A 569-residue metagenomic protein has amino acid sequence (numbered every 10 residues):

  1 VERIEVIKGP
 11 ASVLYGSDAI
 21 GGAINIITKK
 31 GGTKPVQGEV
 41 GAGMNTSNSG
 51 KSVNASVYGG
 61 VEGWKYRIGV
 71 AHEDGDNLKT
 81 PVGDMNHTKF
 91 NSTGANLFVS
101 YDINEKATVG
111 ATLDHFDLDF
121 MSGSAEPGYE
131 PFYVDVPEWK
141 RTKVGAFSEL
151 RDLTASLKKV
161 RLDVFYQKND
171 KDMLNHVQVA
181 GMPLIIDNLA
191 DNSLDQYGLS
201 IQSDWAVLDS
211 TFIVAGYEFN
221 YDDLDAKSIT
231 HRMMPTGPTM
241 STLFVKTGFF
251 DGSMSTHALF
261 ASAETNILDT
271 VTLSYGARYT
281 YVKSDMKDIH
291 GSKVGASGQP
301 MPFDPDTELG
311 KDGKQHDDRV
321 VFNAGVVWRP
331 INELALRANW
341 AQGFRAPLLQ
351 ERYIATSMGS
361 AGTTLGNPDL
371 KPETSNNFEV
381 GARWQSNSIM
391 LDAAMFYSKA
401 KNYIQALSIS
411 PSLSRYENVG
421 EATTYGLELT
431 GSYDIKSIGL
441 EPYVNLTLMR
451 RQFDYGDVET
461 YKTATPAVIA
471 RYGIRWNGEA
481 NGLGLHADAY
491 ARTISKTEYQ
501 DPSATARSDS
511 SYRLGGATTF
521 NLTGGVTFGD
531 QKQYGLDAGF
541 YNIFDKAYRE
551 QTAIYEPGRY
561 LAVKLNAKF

Functional and structural regions predicted by a protein language model:
V1, V6, L14, D18-G41 (+2 more regions): N-terminal periplasmic accessory domains that precede and gate Gram-negative outer-membrane beta-barrel machines
V13, N25, K34-P35, G41 (+2 more regions): Periplasmic-side early beta-strands and strand-to-turn transitions of outer-membrane beta-barrels
G75, P81-V82, K106-K159, K168-S193 (+2 more regions): Flexible loop and strand-edge segments within Gram-negative outer membrane beta-barrel domains
D117-F120, A125-P127, K168-D170, T230 (+7 more regions): Surface-exposed extracellular loop regions of Gram-negative outer-membrane beta-barrel proteins, predominantly
G128-L153, N192, G248-M254, E308-G325 (+6 more regions): Outer-membrane beta-barrel signature, preferentially recognizing the C-terminal barrel domain of Gram-negative
I213-L334, S357, N445: Signature of Gram-negative outer-membrane beta-barrel scaffolds
N266-L273, Y281-V282, M390-A400, E417-Q500 (+1 more regions): Gram-negative outer-membrane beta-barrel transporters
F396-K401, K436, R492-A504, L514-T519 (+1 more regions): C-terminal beta-signal and adjacent terminal beta-strands/loops of Gram-negative outer-membrane beta-barrel proteins
